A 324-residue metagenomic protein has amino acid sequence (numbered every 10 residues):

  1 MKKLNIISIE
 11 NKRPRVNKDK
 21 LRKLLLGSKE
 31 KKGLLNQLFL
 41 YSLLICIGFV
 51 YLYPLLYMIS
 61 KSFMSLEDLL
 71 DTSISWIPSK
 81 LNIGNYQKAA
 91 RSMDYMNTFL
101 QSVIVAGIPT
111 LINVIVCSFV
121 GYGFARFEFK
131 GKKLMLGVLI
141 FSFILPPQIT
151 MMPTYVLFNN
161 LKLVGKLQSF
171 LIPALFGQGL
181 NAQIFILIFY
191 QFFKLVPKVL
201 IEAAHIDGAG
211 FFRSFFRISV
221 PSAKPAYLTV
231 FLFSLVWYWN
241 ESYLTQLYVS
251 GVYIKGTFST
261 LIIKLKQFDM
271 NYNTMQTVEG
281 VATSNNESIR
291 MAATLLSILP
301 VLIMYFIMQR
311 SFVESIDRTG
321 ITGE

Functional and structural regions predicted by a protein language model:
M1-K31: Short, Lys/Arg-rich, polar N-terminal cytosolic tail immediately upstream of the first transmembrane signal-anchor
I7, K32, N36-E324: A structural signal for multi-pass alpha-helical bundles of membrane permease subunits that mediate small-molecule
